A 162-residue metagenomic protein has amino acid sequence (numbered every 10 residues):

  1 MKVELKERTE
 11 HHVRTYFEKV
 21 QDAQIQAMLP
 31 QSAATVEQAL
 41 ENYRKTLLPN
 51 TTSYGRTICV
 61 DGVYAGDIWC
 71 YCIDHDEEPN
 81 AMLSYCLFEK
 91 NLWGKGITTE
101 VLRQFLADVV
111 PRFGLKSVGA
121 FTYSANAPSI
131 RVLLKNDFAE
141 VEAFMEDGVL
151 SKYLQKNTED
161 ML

Functional and structural regions predicted by a protein language model:
M1-Q24, S53-L162: Acyl-donor (CoA/ACP) binding surface of acyl/acetyltransferases
Q24-R44: Conserved GNAT-fold acetyl-CoA-binding loop/helix
N42-T46, D108-V109: A generic secondary-structure signal
T46-T52: Short loop/turn motifs at secondary-structure junctions and domain boundaries
